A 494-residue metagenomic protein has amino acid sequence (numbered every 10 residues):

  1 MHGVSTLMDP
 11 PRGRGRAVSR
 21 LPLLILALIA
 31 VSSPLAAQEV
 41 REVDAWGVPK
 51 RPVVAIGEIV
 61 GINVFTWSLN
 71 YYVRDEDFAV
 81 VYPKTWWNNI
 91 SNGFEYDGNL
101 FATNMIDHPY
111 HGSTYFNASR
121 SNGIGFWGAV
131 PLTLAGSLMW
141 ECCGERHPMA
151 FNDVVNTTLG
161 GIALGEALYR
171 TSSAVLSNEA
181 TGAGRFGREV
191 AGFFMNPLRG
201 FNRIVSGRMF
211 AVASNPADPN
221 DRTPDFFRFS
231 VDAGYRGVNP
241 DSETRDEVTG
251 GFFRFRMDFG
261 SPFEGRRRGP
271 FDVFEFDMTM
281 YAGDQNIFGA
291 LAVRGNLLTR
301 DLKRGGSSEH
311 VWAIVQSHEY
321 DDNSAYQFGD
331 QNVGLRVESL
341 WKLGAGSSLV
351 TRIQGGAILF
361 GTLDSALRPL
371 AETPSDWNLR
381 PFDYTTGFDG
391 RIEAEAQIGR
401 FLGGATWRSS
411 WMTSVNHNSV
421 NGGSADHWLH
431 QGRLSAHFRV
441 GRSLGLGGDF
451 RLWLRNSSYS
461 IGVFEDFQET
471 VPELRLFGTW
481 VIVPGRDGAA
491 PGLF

Functional and structural regions predicted by a protein language model:
E39-K50, V54-L100, A180-G269: Outer-membrane beta-barrel initiation region
W46-E76, A102-C143, V155-S172: Hydrophobic alpha-helical membrane-anchor/signal-helix detector
W127, F263-R267, K303-H310, L343-V350 (+3 more regions): Repeated loop/turn-to-beta-strand initiation elements of outer-membrane beta-barrel proteins
A163-A167, G251-S261, V293-L302, H318 (+6 more regions): Residues on the lipid-exposed face of transmembrane beta-strands in outer-membrane beta-barrel proteins
F201, V205, Q468-F494: Outer-membrane beta-barrel "beta-signal"
D225-V231, G269-F276, S308-I314, S347-G355 (+4 more regions): Transmembrane beta-strands of outer-membrane beta-barrel proteins
A233-N239, M278-D284, Q316-D322, G355-G361 (+4 more regions): Transmembrane beta-strands of outer-membrane beta-barrel pores
T244-T249, I287-G289, A325-Q331, N378-T386 (+2 more regions): Replace "Gram-negative outer membrane beta-barrel proteins" with "bacterial and organellar outer membrane beta-barrel
